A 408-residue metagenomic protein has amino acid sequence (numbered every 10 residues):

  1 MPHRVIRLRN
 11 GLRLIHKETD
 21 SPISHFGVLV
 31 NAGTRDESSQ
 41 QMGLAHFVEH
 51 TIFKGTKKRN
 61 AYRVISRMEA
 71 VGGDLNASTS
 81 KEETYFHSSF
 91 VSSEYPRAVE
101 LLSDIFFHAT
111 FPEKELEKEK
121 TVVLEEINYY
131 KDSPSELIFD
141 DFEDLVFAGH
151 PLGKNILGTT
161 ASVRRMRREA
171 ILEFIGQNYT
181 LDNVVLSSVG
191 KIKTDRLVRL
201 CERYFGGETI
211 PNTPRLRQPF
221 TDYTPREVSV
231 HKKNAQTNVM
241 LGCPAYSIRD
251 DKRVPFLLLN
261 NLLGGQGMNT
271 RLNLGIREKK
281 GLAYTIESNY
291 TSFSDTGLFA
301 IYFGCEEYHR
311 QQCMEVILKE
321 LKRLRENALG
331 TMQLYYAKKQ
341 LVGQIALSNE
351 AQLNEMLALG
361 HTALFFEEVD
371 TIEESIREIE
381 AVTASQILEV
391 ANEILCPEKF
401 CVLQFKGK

Functional and structural regions predicted by a protein language model:
M1-N10: Short, Gly/Pro- and small/polar-rich lid/capping loops
M1-P2, G73, R226: Residue-level marker for the onset of beta-strands and adjacent loop->beta junctions in well-ordered domains
R7, R63-T213, P219-F220, S229-V230 (+6 more regions): Charge-rich, well-structured scaffold segments of protease-associated domains
G11, E18-M68, F142, D251-L263 (+1 more regions): Active/ligand-binding-proximal structured segments within catalytic/core domains that scaffold catalytic residues
Y223: DNA target-recognition domains and sequence-specific DNA-contacting regions of bacterial/archaeal
